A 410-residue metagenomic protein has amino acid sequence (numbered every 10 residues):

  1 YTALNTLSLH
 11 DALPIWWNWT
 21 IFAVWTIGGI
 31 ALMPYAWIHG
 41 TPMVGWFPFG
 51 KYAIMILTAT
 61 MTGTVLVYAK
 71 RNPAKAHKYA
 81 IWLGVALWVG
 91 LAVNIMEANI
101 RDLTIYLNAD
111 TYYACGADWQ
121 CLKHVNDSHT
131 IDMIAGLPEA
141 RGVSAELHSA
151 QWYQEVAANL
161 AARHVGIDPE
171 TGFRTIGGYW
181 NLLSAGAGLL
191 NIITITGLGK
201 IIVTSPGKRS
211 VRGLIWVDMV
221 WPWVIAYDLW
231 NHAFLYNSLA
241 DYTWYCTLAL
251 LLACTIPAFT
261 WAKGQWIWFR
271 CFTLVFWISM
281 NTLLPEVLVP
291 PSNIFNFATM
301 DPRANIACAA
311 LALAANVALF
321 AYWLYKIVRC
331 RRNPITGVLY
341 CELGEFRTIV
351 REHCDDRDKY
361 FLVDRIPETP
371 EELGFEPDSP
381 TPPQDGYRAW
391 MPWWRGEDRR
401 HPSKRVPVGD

Functional and structural regions predicted by a protein language model:
Y1-D11: Single conserved hydrophobic/aromatic residue that forms the stacking wall/gate of nucleotide- or nucleobase-binding
A12-P14, T62-P73, L198-K208, P257-G264 (+1 more regions): C-terminal ends of transmembrane helices
W17-I27, K75-L87, R270-V275: Cytoplasmic-side transmembrane-helix entry/capping segments in multi-pass membrane proteins
V24-V44, M61-Y68, V85-L103, D168-E170 (+2 more regions): Hydrophobic alpha-helical transmembrane segments and adjacent interfacial helices in integral membrane proteins
M43-G50, G177-W180, F297-I306: Non-cytosolic membrane-interface motifs at loop->transmembrane helix junctions
K75-W261: Generic multipass alpha-helical transmembrane bundles of integral membrane proteins
C246-G374, P383-W394: C-terminal transmembrane-bundle signature of multipass membrane proteins, characterized by strong activation on
